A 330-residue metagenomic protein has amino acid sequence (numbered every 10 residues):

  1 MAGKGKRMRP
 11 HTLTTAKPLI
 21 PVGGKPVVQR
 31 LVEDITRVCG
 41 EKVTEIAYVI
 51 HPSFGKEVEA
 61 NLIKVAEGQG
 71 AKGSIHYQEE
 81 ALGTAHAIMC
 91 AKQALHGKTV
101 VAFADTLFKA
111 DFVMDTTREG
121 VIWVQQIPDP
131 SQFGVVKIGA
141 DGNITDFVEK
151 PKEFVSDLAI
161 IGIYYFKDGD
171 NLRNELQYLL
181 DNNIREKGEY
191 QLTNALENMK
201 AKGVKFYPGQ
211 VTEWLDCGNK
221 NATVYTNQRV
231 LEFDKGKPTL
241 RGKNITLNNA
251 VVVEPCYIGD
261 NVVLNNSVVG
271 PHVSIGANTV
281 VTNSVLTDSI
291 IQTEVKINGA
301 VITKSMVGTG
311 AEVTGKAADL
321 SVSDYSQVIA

Functional and structural regions predicted by a protein language model:
M1, I50, F103, V124-Q125: Short beta-strand/turn micro-motifs composed of small residues that flank or help shape donor/cofactor-binding pockets
M1-L13: N-terminal nucleotide-binding beta1-loop-alpha1 segment
K4, D105-T106: Active-site metal-binding loops of divalent metal-dependent hydrolases
R7, P21, K25-A102, A317 (+2 more regions): Conserved N-terminal catalytic core of the sugar/cofactor nucleotidyltransferase
L19, V136-I138, P208: A structural signal for short hydrophobic beta-strand segments in well-ordered beta-sheet cores
A47-H51, V124, I290, M306: Short internal beta-strands
L107-L179, N183: Conserved core of the sugar-phosphate nucleotidyltransferase
L179-A330: Left-handed beta-helix
